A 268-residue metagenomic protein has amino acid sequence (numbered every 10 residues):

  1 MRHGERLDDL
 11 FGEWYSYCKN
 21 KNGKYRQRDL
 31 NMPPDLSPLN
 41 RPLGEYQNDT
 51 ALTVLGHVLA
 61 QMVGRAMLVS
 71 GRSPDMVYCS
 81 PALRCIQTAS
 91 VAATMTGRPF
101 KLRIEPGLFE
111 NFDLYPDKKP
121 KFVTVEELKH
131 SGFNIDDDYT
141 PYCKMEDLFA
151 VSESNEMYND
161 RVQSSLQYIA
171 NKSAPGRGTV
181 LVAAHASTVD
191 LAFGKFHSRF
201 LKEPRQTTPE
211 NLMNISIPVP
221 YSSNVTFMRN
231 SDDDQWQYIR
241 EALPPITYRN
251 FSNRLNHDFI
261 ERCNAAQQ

Functional and structural regions predicted by a protein language model:
M1, E105-G107, I239-E241: Conserved beta-strand termini and adjacent loop/short-helix elements that scaffold enzyme active sites in alpha/beta
M1, Y78, G176-T188, A192: Beta-strand elements within well-structured catalytic alpha/beta cores of enzymes that handle phosphate/sulfate esters
M1-F100, I104, N159, V219: Active-site-proximal alpha-helix that buttresses catalytic centers in soluble enzyme cores
H3, R84, H185, P245-F251: Histidine-centered active-site/metal-ligand motif
L7-K19, L30, R98, E110-K129 (+2 more regions): Acidic, low-complexity terminal tails and accessory targeting/binding regions of phosphate-metabolizing enzymes
R41-A51, G132-E156: Short glycine/proline- and acidic residue-enriched helix-loop micro-motifs that form flexible lids or anion-recognition
M62-V69, S164-K172: A generic secondary-structure signal
Y158, L166-N171, G178-A184: GST-like fold's C-terminal all-alpha helical module
